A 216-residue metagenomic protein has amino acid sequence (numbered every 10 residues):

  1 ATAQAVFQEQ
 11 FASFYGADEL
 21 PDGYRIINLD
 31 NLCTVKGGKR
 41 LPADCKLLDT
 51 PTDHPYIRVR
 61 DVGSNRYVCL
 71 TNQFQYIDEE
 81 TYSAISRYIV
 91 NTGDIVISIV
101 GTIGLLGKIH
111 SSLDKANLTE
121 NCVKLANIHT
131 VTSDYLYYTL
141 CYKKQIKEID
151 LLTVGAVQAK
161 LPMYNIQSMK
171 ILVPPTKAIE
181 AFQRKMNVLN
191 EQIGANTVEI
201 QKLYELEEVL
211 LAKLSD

Functional and structural regions predicted by a protein language model:
A1-L41, S168, L172, T176-D216: Non-catalytic DNA-recognition/assembly elements of restriction-modification systems
G16, G37, S64, L70-Q73 (+8 more regions): Glycine-rich, flexible loop/turn motifs
D22-R25, P42-D49, T71-N72, L151-T153: Short coil/turn segments at secondary-structure boundaries
D30-L47, R60-T92: Sequence-specific dsDNA recognition surfaces
D49-T50, A116: Extracellular/periplasmic catalytic domains that process cell-envelope and extracellular macromolecules
R58, Y76-K143, V157-Q158, M163: A short beta-sheet element
V59-R60, V100, L118-V123, Y137-I200: Glycine-anchored helix-breaking recognition loops at helix->coil/strand junctions
